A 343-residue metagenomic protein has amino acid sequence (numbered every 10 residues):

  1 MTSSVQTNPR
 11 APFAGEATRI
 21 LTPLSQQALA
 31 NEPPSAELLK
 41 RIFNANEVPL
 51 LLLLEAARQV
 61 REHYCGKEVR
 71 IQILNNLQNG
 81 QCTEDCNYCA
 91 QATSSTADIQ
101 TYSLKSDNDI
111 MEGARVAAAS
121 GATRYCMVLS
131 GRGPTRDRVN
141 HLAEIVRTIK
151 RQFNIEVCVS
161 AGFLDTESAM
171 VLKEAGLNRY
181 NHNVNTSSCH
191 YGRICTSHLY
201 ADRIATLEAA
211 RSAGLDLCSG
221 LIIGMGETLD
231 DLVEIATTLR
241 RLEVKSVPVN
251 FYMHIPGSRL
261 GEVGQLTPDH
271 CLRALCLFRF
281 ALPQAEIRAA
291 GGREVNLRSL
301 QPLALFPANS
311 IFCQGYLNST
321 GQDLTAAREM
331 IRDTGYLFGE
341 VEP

Functional and structural regions predicted by a protein language model:
M1-V48, T237-P343: Auxiliary Fe-S-binding modules of radical SAM enzymes
N31, A57, C86, M127 (+5 more regions): Conserved, mostly hydrophobic/aromatic
L52-S95, Y102-C126: N-terminal pre-triad scaffold of radical SAM enzymes
S94-G113, A117-L207, D216-I223, K245-N250: Core AdoMet radical
A117, I149, L172, L207-A210 (+4 more regions): Generic structural signal for hydrophobic
Y125, G131-T135, T206-D230, V249-G264 (+2 more regions): Conserved strand-turn element in the central/C-terminal portion of the radical SAM core barrel that lines
V139-I145, L199-A201, L232-A236, L266-C271: Charged helix-capping and loop-helix junction motifs
D165-E174, M225-T238, V295-F306: Catalytic cores of alpha/beta
